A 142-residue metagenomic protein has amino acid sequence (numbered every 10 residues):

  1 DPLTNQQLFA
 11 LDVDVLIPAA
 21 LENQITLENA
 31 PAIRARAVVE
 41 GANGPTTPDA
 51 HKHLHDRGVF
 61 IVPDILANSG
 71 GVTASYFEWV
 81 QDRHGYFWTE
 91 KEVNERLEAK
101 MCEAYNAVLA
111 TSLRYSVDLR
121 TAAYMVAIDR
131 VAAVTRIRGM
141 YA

Functional and structural regions predicted by a protein language model:
D1-E28: A structured beta-alpha segment of the ubiquitous adenosine-cofactor-binding alpha/beta core
A19, P31-A142: Adenosine-phosphate binding glycine-rich loop
